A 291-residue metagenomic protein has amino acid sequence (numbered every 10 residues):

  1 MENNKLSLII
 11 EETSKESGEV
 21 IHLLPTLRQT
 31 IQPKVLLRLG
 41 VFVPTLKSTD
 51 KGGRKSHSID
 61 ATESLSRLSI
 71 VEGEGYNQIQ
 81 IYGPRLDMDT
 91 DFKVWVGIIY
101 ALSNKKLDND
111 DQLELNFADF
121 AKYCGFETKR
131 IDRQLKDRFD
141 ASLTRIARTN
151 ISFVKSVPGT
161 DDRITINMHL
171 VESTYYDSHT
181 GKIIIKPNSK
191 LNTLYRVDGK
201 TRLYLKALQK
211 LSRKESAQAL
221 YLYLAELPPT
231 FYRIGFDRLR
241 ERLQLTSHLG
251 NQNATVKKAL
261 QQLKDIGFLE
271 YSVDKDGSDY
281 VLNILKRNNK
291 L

Functional and structural regions predicted by a protein language model:
M1-L291: Charged, alpha-helix-forming regions
